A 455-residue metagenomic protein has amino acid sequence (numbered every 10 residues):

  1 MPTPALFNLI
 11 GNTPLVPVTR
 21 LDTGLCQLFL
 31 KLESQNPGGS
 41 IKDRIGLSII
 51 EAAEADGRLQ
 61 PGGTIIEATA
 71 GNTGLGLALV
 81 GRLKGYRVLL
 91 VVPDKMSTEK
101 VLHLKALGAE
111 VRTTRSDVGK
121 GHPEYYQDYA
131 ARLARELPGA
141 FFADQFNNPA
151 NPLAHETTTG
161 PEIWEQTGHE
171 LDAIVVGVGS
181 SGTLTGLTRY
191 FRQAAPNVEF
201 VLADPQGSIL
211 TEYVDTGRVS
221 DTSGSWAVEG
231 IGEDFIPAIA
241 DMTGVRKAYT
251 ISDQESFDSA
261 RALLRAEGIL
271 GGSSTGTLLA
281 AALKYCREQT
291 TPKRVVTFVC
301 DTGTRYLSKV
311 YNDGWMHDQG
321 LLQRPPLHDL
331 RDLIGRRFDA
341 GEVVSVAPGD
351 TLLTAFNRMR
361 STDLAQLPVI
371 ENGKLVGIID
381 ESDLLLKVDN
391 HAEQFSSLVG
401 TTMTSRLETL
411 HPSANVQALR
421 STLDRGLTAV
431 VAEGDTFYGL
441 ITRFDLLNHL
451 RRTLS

Functional and structural regions predicted by a protein language model:
M1-L333: PLP-dependent amino-acid enzyme catalytic core
K95-T98, E342-V343, L352: Short glycine/proline-centered loop/turn elements that form peptide/ligand docking sites
G244, L327-V343, F395-L407: Bateman (tandem CBS) regulatory domains
V344-D363, I370-E371, V388, E408-L427 (+2 more regions): The conserved cystathionine-beta-synthase
L375-I378, V416, F437-L440: Glycine-rich acetyl-CoA-binding "A-motif" of GNAT/NAT acetyltransferases
L385-L386, N390-A392: Alpha-helical adaptor scaffolds
